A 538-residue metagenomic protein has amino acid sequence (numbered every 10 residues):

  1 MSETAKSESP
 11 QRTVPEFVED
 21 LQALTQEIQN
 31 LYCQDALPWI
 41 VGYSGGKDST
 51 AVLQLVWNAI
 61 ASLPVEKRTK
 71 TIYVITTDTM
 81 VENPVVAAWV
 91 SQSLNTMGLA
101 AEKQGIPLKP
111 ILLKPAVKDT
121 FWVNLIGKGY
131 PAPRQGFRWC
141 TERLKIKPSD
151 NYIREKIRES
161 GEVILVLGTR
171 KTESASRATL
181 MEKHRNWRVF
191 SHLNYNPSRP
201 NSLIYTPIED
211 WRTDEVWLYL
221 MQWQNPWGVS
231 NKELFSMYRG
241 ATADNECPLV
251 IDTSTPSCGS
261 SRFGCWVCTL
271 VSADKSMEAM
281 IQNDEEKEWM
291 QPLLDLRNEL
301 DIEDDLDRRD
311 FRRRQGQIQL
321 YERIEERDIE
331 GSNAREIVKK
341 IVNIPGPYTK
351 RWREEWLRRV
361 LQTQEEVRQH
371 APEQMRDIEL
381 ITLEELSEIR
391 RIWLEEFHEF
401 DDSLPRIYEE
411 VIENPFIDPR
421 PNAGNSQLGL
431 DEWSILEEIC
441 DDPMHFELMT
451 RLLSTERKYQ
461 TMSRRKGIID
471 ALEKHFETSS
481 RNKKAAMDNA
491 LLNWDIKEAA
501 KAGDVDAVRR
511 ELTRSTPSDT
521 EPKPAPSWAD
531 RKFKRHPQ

Functional and structural regions predicted by a protein language model:
M1-I40, K47-Q538: Nucleotide-activated chemistry modules centered on ATP-dependent adenylation/adenylyltransferase
